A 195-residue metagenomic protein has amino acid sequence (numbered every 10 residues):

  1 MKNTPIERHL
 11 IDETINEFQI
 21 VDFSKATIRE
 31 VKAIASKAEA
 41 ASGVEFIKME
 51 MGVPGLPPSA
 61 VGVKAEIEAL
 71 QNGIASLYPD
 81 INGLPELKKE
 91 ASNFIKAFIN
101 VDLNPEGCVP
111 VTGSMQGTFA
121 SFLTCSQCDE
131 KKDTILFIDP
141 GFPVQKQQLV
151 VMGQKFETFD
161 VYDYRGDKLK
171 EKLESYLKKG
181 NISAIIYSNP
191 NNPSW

Functional and structural regions predicted by a protein language model:
M1-K2: Non-catalytic interaction/Regulatory regions outside core domains
P5-R8, E17, V21-Q116: N-terminal small-domain helix-loop-helix segment of the aminotransferase-like
E7-T14, I186: Short, basic/glycine-rich phosphate-binding loops at helix/coil junctions that contact nucleotide phosphates
T14-F18, N189-N192: Short glycine/proline- and acidic residue-enriched helix-loop micro-motifs that form flexible lids or anion-recognition
Q71, A75-W195: Conserved core of the PLP fold type I
